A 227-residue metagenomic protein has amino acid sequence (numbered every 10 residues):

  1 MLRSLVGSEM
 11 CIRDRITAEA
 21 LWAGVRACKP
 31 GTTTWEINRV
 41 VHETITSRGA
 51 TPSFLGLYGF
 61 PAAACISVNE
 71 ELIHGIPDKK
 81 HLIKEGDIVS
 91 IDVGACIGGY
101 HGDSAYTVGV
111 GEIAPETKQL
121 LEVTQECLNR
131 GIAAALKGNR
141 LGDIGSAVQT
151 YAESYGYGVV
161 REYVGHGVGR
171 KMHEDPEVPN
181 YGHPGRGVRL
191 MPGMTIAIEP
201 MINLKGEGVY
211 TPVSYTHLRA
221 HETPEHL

Functional and structural regions predicted by a protein language model:
M1, A50-T51, G56, L72 (+12 more regions): Glycine-rich, flexible loop/turn motifs
M1-G7, I12, H217-A220, P224-L227: Single conserved hydrophobic/aromatic residue that forms the stacking wall/gate of nucleotide- or nucleobase-binding
S8-E9, R13-S47, G109-K137, E153 (+1 more regions): Flexible, acidic/His-enriched mid-domain "rim/lid" segments that flank
R15-A105: Extended, compositionally biased flexible segments
V41, V148, T216: Aromatic/hydrophobic pocket-lining residues that form π-stacking "cages" and hydrophobic walls in ligand
V68-Y100, P176-Y215, R219: Acidic/histidine-enriched ion/cofactor-binding microenvironments in catalytic or ligand-binding pockets
V93-A95, E112, Q125, V148 (+2 more regions): Short, structured patches in soluble enzyme cores that scaffold and shape functional sites
A133, R140-T195, M201: A contiguous pocket-lining binding segment that forms or flanks enzyme active sites
